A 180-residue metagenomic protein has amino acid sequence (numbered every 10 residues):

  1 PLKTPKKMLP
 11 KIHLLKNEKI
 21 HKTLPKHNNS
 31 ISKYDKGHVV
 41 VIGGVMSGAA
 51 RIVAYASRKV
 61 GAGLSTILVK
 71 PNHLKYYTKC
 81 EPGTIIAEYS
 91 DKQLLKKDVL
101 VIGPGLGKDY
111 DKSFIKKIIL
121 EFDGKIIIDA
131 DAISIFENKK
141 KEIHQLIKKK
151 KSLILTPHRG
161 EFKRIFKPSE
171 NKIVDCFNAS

Functional and structural regions predicted by a protein language model:
P1-I127, S134-S180: Small-residue (G/A/S/T)-rich helix-start motifs and N-terminal tracts that mark the onset
